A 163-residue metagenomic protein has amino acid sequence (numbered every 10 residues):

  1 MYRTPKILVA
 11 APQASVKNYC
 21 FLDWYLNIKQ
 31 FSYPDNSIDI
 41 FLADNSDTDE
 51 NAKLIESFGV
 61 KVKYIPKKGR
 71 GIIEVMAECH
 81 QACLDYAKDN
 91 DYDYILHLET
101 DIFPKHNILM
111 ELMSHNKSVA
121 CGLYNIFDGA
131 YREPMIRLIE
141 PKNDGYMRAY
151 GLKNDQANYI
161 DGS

Functional and structural regions predicted by a protein language model:
K6-A10, D39: Cell-envelope/extracellular polymer assembly enzymes that use nucleotide-activated donors
A11-L26, S46: Active-site beta-to-alpha loop of glycosyltransferases that engages the nucleotide-sugar donor
A11-S15, L96, H106, M110: Mobile, glycine-rich extracellular loop/lid and propeptide segments that shape or gate substrate/ligand access
V16-K17, A43-L54, P66-K68, I102: A conserved acidic beta->alpha catalytic loop
L26-S37: Short, acidic, metal-binding catalytic loop of nucleotide-sugar glycosyltransferases
E50-Y92: Active-site-proximal specificity loops/subdomain of glycosyltransferases
D91-F103: Short beta-strand-to-loop acidic/aromatic patch adjacent to the donor-nucleotide binding site
F103-S163: Conserved catalytic core of nucleotide-sugar-dependent glycosyltransferases
